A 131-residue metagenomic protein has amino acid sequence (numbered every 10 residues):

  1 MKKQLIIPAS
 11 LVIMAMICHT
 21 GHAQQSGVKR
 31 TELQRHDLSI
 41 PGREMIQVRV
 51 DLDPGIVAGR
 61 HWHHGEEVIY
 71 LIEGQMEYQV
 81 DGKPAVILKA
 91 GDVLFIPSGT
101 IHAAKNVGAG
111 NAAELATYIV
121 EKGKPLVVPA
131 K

Functional and structural regions predicted by a protein language model:
K2-R49, F95, K105, P125-K131: A short, N-terminal "cap"/entry segment at the start of jelly-roll beta-barrel domains of the cupin/DSBH fold
M45-Q47, H63-E66, K83, G99 (+1 more regions): Extracytoplasmic
D51, H63-Y78: Short, conserved beta-strand element in jelly-roll/cupin
L52-D53, G82-G99: Short acidic-glycine-tyrosine-enriched beta hairpin
V57-A58, Q75-Q79, V93: Short beta-strand segments in beta-sandwich/barrel cores
A58-H63, V80, K105-V107: Short histidine-centered beta-strand/loop micro-motifs that create catalytic or ligand/metal-coordination sites
A85, G99-G123: Ligand-binding loop in jelly-roll beta-barrel domains
